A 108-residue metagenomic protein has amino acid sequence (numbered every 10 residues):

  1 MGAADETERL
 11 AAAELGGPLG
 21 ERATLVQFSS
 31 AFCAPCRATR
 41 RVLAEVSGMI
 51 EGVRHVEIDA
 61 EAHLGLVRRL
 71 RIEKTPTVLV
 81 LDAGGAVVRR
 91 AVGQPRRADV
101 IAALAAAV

Functional and structural regions predicted by a protein language model:
M1-R9: N-terminal targeting signals for export/organelle localization
L19-A31: Short active-site neighborhood of thiol/selenol oxidoreductases, capturing the structured segment around
C33-C36, V78: The canonical Cys-X-X-Cys-His
R37-I50: Typically the conserved alpha-helix immediately C-terminal to a functionally engaged Cys/Sec in thioredoxin-like
E51-G65: Thiol-based oxidoreductase modules, predominantly thioredoxin-like and allied folds used for disulfide exchange
R71-L79: Structural micro-motif
V80-V108: Non-catalytic, surface beta->alpha helical segment in thiol-disulfide oxidoreductase systems
